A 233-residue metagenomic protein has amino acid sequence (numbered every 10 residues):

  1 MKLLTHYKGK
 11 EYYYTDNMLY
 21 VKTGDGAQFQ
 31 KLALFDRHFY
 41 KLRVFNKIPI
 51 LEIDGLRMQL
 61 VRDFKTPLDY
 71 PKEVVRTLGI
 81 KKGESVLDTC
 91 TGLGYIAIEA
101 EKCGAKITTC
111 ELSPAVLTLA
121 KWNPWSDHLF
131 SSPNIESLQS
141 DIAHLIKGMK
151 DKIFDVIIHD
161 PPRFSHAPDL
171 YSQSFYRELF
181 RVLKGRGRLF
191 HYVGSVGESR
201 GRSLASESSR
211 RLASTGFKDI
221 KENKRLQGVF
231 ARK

Functional and structural regions predicted by a protein language model:
M1-V44: N-terminal auxiliary segments of SAM/dcSAM-dependent transferases
K65-G83: Conserved alpha-helix/loop element of class I SAM-dependent methyltransferases that forms part of the SAM/SAH-binding
K81-G92, T108: Conserved class I S-adenosyl-L-methionine
L93-A105: Conserved SAM-binding loop of SAM-dependent methyltransferases across substrates and taxa, primarily the Class I
C110-K150: S-adenosyl-L-methionine
Y171-G185: A short glycine-rich, Lys/Arg-flanked "PGG" loop and its adjoining helix->strand segment in the class I
R186-G194: Conserved beta-strand signature within the Rossmann-like core of class I S-adenosyl-L-methionine
V196-K233: Class I S-adenosyl-L-methionine
